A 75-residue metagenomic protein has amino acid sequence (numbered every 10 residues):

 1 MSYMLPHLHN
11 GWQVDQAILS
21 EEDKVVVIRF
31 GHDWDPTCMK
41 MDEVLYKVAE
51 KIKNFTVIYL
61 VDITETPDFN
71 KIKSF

Functional and structural regions predicted by a protein language model:
M1-V26: N-terminal leader/targeting and pre-domain segments
V14-I18, V44-F75: Thioredoxin-like thiol-disulfide oxidoreductase module
V27-I28, I58: Hydrophobic beta-strand anchors of alpha/beta hydrolase catalytic cores
F30-E43: Conserved redox-active cysteine motifs that mediate thiol-disulfide chemistry, especially di-cysteine Cys-X(1-2)-Cys
